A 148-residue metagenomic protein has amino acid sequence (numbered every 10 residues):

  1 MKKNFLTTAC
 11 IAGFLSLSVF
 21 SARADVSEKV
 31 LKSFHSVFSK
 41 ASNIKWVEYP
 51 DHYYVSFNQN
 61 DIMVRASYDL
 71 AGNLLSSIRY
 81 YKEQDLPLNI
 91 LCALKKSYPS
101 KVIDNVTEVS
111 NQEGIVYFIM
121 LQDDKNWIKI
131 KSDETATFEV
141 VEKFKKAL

Functional and structural regions predicted by a protein language model:
M1-S27, F34: Bacterial Sec-dependent N-terminal signal peptides
R23-L148: Interaction-mediating elements
